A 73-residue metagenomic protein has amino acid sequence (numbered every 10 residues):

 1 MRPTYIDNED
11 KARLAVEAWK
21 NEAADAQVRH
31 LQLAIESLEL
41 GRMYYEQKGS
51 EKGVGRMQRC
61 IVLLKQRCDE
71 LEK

Functional and structural regions predicted by a protein language model:
M1-E39, D69: N-terminal acidic leader/helix
R29-K73: Short, charge-rich amphipathic interface segments used for partner binding and complex assembly
